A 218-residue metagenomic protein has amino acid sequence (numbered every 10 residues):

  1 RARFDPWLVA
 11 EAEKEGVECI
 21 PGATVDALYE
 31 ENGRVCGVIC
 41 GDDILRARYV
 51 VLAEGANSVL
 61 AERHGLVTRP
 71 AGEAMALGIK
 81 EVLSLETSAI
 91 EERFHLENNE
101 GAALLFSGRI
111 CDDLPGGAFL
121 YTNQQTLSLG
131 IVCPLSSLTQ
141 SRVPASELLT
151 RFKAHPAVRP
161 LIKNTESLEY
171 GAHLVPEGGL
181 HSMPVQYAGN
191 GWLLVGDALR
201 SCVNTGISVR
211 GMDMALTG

Functional and structural regions predicted by a protein language model:
R1-A2: Active-site-adjacent segment of FAD-dependent monooxygenases/related oxidoreductases
D5, A53, M214-G218: Short alpha-helical patches at coil-to-helix transitions and adjacent helical residues in well-structured domains
W7-K163: Predominantly flavin-linked oxidoreductase catalytic cores and closely associated redox partners
D112-L114, Q124, S137-T217: FAD/FMN-dependent oxidoreductases across multiple families
